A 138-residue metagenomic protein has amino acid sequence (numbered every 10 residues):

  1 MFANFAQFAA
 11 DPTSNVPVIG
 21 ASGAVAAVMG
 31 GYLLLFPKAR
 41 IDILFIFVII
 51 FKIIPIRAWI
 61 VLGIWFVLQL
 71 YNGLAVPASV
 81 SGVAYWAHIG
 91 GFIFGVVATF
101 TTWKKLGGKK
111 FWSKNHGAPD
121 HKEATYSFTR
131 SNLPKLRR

Functional and structural regions predicted by a protein language model:
M1-R137: A detector for small-residue-rich transmembrane helices and their helix-helix packing motifs
